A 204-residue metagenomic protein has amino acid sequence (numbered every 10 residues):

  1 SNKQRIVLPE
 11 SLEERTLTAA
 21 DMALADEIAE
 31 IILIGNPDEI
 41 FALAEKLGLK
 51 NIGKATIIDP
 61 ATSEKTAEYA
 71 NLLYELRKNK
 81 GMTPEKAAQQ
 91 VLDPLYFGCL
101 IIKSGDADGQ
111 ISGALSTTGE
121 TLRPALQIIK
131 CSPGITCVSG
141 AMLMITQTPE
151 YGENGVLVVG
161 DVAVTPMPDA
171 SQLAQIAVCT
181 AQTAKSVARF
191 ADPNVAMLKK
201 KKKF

Functional and structural regions predicted by a protein language model:
S1-F204: Anion-binding alpha/beta catalytic cores of soluble intermediary-metabolism enzymes, centered on
